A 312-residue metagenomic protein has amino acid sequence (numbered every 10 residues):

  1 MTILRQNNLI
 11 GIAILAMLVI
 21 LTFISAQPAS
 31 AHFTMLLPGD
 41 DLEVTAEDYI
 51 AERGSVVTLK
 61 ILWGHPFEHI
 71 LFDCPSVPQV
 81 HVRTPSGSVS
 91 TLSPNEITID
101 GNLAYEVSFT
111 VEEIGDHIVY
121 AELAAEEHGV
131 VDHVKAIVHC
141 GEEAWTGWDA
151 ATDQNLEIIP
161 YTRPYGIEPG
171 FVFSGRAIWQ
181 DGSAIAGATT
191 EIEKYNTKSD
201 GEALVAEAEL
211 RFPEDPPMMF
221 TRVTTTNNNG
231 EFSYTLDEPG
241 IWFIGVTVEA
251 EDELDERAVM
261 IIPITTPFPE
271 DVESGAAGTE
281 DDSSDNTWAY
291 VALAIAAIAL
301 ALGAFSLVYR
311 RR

Functional and structural regions predicted by a protein language model:
T2-I14: Bacterial N-terminal signal peptides that target proteins for export
I3-L4, W288, V308: Short, aromatic- and cysteine-enriched interfacial helices/patches that mediate contacts at lipid membranes
A13-I24: Bacterial N-terminal signal peptides
S25-A31: Sec/Tat signal peptide C-region and signal peptidase I cleavage site
A31-W288: N-terminal soluble domains immediately following signal/targeting peptides that reside in extracytoplasmic
Y290-I298: Single-pass type I membrane protein transmembrane segment
A299-R312: C-terminal membrane-anchoring or membrane-association module
